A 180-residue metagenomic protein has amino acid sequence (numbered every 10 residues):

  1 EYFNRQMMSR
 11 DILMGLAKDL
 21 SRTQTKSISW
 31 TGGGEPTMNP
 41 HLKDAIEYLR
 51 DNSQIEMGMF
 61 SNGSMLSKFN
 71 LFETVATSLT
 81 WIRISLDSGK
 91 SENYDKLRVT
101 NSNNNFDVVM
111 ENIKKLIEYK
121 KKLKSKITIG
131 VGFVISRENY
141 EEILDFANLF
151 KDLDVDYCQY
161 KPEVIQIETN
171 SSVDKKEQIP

Functional and structural regions predicted by a protein language model:
E1-D11, G15-K18, R22, E73-P180: Radical SAM enzyme [4Fe-4S]-AdoMet core and its adjacent flexible, acidic and glycine-rich loops/tails across
Y2-G58, S64-T77: Conserved Radical SAM active-site core
